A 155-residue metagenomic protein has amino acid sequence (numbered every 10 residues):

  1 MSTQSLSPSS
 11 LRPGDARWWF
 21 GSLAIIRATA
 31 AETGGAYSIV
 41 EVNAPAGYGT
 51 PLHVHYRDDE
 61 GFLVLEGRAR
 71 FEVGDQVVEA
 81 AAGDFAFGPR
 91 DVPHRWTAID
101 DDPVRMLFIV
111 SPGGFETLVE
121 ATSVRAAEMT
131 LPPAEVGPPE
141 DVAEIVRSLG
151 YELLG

Functional and structural regions predicted by a protein language model:
M1-Y37, M129-G155: A short, N-terminal "cap"/entry segment at the start of jelly-roll beta-barrel domains of the cupin/DSBH fold
L23, R57-D58, Q76, V92-P93 (+2 more regions): A generic "binding-loop/recognition-motif" signal
I26, I39-E41, G61, V77 (+1 more regions): Conserved hydrophobic/aromatic beta-strand scaffold that supports enzyme active sites
I39-P45, V54-V73, I109-V110: Short, conserved beta-strand element in jelly-roll/cupin
Y48, R68-A69, F85, R125: Hydrophobic small-molecule pocket/channel-lining residues, especially in calycin-type beta-barrels
L52, F71-E72, G88, H94-D100 (+1 more regions): Short beta-strand His + acidic residue motifs that chelate non-heme Fe in jelly-roll/DSBH and cupin folds
R68, D75-P93: Short acidic-glycine-tyrosine-enriched beta hairpin
T97-G155: Double-stranded beta-helix
